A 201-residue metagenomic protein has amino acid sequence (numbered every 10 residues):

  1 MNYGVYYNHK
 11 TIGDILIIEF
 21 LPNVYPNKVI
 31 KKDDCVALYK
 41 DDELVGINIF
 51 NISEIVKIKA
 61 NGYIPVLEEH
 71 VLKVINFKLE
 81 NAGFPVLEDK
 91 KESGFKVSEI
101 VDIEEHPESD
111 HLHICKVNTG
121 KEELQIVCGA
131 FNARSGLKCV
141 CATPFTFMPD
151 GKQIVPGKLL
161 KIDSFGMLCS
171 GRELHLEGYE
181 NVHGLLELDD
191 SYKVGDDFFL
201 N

Functional and structural regions predicted by a protein language model:
M1-N201: Phosphate-backbone binding interfaces of nucleic-acid-interacting proteins
